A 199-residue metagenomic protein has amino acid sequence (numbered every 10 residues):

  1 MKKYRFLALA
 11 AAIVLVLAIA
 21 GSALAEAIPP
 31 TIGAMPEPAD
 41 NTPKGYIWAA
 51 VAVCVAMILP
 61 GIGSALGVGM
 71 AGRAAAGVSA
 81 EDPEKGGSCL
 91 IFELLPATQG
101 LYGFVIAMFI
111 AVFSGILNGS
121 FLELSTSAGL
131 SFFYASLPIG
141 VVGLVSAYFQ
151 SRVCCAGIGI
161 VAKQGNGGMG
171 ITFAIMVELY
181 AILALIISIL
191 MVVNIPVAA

Functional and structural regions predicted by a protein language model:
K3-A199: Hydrophobic, small-residue-rich transmembrane alpha-helices and their short perimembrane loops in multi-pass membrane
